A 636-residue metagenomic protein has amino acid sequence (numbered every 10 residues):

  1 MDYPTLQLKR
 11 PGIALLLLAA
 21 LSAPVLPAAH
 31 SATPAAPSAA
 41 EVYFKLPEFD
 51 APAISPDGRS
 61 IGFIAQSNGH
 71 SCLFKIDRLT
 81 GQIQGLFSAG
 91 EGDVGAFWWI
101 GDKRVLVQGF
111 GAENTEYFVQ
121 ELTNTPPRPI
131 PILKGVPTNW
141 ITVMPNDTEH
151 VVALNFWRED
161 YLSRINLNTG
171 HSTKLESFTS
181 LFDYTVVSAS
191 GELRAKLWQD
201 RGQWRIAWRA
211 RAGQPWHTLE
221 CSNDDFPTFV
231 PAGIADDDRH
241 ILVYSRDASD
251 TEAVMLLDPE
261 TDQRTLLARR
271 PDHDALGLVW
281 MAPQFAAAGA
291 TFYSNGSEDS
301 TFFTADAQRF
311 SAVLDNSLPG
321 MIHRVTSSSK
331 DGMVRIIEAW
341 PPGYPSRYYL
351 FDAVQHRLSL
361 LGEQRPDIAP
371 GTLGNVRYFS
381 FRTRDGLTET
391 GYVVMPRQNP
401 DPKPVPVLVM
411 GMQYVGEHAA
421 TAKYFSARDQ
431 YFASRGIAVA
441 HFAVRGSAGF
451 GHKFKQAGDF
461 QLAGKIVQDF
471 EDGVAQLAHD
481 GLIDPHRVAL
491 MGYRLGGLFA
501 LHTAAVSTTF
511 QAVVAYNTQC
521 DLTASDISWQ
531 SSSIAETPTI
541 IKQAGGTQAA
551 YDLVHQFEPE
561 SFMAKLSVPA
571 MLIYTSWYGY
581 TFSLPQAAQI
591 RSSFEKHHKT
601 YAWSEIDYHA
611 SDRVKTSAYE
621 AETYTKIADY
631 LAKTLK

Functional and structural regions predicted by a protein language model:
D2-L15: Bacterial N-terminal signal peptides that target proteins for export
A14-P24: Bacterial N-terminal signal peptides
A20, A29-V334, P341-Y344, F351-V354: Beta-propeller folds
I54, F63, W99, F381 (+4 more regions): Conserved hydrophobic/aromatic "anchor" residues that stabilize well-ordered secondary structure elements
D183-V186, D299-K403, Y424-S434, T523 (+1 more regions): Non-catalytic accessory segments flanking enzyme active sites
D250-E252, D274-G277, N295-S297, G343-S346 (+11 more regions): Flexible loop/turn segments at secondary-structure boundaries
I368-D480, D484-H486, Y493-R494, I527: Cap/lid segment of the alpha/beta-hydrolase catalytic domain
V444-K636: Active-site-proximal cap/loop segments of hydrolase catalytic domains
